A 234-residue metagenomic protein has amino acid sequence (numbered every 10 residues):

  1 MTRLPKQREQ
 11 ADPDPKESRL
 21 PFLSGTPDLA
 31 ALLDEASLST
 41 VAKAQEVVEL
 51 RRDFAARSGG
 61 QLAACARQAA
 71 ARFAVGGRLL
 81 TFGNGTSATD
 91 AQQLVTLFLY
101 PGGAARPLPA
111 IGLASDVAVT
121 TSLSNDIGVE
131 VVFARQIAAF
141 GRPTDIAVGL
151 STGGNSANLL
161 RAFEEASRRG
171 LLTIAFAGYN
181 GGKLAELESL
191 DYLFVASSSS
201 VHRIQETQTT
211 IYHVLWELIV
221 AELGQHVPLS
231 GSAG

Functional and structural regions predicted by a protein language model:
T2-A55: Cofactor-/ligand-binding subdomain signature composed of acidic, glycine-rich, tryptophan-containing flexible loops
V41, R67-G141: Glycine-rich, small/polar surface segments that engage phosphate groups of diverse ligands
N84, S115, T152, G178-Y179: Cofactor-binding loop segments of dinucleotide-utilizing enzymes, especially the Rossmann-like FAD- and NAD(P)+-binding
S87-Q92, N155-A162: Short glycine/serine/threonine-rich phosphate/pyrophosphate-binding segments that cradle anionic phosphate groups
L99, F163-S167: Surface-exposed amphipathic alpha-helices with a cationic face
A139, H202-A233: A charged, well-structured terminal subsegment
S151, A177, F194-H202: Short beta->alpha connector loops at strand-helix junctions that form conserved, small/polar/Pro-enriched
F176-Y192: Short, glycine/polar-rich helix-capping loops at beta-to-alpha or helix-loop-helix junctions that flank or form
